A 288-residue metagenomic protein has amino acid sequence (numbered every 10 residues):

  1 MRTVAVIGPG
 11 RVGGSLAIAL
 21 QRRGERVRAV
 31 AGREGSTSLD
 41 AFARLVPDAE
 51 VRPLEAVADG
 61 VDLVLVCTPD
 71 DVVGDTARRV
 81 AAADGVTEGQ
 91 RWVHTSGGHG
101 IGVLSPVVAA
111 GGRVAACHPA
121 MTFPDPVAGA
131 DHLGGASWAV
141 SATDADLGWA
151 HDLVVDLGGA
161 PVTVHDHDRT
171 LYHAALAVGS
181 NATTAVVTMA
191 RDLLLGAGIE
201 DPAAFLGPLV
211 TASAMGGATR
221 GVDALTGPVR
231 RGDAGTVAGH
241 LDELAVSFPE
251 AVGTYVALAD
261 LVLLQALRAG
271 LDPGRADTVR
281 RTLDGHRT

Functional and structural regions predicted by a protein language model:
M1-D59: NAD(P)+-binding Rossmann beta1-loop-alpha1 motif at the extreme N-terminus of oxidoreductases
G14, I18, R22, R44 (+4 more regions): Short, well-ordered alpha-helices that flank and scaffold nucleotide-derived cofactor binding pockets
E25-R26, G112, G159, I199: Short phosphate-binding/catalytic loops that engage adenosine nucleotides
R28-G32, W92-H94, V140: Short, hydrophobic beta-strand segments that form beta-sheet elements in well-ordered domains
S38-L45, V107, A128-T219: Internal alpha-helical scaffold of NAD(P)-dependent oxidoreductase catalytic cores
E50-A128: Rossmann-like NAD(P)(H) cofactor-binding subdomain of soluble oxidoreductases
S213-R275: Interdomain hinge/lid region at the active-site interface of Rossmann-like NAD(P)-dependent oxidoreductases
